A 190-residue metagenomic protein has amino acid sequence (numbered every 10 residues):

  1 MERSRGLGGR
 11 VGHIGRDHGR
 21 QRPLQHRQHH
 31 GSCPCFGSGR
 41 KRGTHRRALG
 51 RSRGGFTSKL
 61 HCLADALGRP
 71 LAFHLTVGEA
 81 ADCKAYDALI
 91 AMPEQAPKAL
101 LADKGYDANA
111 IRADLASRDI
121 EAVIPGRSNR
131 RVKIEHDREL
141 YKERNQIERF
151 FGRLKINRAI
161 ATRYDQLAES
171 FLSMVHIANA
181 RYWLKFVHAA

Functional and structural regions predicted by a protein language model:
M1-A190: Short alpha-helical elements
